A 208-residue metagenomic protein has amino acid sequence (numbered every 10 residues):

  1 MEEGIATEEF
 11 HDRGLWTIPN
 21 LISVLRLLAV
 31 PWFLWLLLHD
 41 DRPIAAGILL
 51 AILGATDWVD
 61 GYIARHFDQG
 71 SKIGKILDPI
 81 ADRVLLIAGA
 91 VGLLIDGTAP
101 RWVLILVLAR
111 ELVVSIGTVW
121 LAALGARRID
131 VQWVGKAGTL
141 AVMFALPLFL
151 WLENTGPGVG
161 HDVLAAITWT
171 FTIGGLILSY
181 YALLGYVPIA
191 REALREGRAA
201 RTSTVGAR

Functional and structural regions predicted by a protein language model:
M1-G4, S23, H39-D40, L53 (+4 more regions): Alpha-helical transmembrane-bundle signature of multi-pass membrane transport and export proteins
M1-I18, V30, G47-L50, G54 (+1 more regions): C-terminal membrane-associated helical module and adjoining short loops/tails
H11-L21, S71-D78: Short, amphipathic, aromatic/basic-enriched membrane-interface segments that mark the entry/exit of transmembrane
L21-L28, I48, I52-A55, I76-A81 (+3 more regions): Hydrophobic residues within alpha-helical transmembrane segments of multi-pass solute transporters/permease subunits
L25-W32, I80-A90, R110-S115, G138-P147: Core segments of transmembrane alpha-helices that mediate helix-helix packing or line hydrophobic substrate/ligand
L28-I73, G89-I105, V163-Y180: Membrane-embedded alpha-helical segments that form the functional core of polytopic membrane enzymes, especially those
L37-D41, G54, I95-G97, R110 (+2 more regions): Short helix-capping/hinge motifs at transmembrane helix termini and TM-loop junctions
I73-R127: Helix-adjacent hinge/juxtasegments
